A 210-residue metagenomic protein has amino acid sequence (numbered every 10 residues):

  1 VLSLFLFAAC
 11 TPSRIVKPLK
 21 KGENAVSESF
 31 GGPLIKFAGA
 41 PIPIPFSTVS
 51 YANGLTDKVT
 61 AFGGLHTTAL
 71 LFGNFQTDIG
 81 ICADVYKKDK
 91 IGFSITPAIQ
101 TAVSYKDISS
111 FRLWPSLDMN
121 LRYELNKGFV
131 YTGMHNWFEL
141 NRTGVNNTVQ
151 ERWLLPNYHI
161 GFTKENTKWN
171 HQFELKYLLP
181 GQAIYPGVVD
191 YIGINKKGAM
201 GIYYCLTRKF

Functional and structural regions predicted by a protein language model:
V1-C10: Sec-dependent bacterial lipoprotein signal peptides
C10-T11, T77-D84, L117-M119: Short, well-ordered amphipathic alpha-helices
C10-T68: Short glycine/proline- and aromatic-enriched beta-strand/turn motifs that initiate or cap beta-hairpins
R14-G22, K58, Y86-I95, E124-V130 (+1 more regions): Short loop/turn motifs that connect adjacent beta-strands in outer-membrane beta-barrel proteins
K21-N24, Y51-N53, G64, T96 (+4 more regions): Secondary-structure boundary/capping motif
A25-G31, T60-H66, G80-C82, I91-A102 (+3 more regions): Transmembrane beta-strands of outer-membrane beta-barrel proteins
G31-P45, F62-D78, A102-W114, N126 (+1 more regions): Solvent-exposed loop/turn segments connecting transmembrane beta-strands in outer-membrane beta-barrel proteins
Y105-F210: Outer-membrane beta-barrel transmembrane domain signature
